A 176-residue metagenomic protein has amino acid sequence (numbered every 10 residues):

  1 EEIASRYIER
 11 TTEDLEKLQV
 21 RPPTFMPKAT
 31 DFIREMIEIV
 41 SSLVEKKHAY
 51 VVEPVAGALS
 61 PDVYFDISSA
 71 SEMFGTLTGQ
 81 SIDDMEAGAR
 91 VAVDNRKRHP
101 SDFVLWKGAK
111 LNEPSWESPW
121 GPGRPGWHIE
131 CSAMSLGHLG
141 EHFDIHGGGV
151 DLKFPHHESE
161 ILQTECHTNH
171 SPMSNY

Functional and structural regions predicted by a protein language model:
E1-Y176: NTP-dependent nucleotidyl-transfer catalytic core
